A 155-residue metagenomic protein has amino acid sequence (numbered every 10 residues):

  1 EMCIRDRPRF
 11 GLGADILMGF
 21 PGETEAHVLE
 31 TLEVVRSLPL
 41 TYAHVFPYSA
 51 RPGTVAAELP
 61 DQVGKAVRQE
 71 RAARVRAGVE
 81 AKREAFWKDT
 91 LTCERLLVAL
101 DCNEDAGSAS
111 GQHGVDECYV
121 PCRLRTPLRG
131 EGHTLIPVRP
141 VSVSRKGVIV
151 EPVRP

Functional and structural regions predicted by a protein language model:
M2-I4: Short, small-residue-biased leader/transition segments that mark boundaries at the very start of proteins
L12-M18, H44-V45: Hydrophobic faces of well-ordered beta-strands that scaffold small-molecule active sites in alpha/beta enzyme cores
L17-G19, Y48, D101-N103: Short loop/turn motifs enriched for small/polar and acidic residues
F20-S37: Catalytic cores of alpha/beta
P39-S49: Non-cysteine beta-strand/loop elements that form the S-adenosyl-L-methionine
Y48-A56: Short, charge-patterned binding micro-sites
E58-P155: Terminal RNA-binding accessory module
